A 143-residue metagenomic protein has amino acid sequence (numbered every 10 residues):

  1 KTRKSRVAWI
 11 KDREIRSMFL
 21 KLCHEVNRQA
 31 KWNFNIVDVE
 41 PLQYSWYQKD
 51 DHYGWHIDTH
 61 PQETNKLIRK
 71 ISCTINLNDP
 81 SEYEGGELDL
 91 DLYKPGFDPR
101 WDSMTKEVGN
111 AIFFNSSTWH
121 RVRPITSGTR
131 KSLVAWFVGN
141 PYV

Functional and structural regions predicted by a protein language model:
K1-A111, S117-V143: Fe(II)/2-oxoglutarate oxygenase catalytic core
